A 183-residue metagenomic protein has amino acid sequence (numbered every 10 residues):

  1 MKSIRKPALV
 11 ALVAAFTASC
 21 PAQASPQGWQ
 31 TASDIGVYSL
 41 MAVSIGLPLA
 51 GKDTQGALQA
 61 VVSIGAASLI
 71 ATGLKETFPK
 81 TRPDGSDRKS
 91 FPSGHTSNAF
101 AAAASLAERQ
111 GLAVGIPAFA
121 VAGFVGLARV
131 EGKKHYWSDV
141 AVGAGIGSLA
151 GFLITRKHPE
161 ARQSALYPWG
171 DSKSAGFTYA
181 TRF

Functional and structural regions predicted by a protein language model:
M1-S39, T54-Q55, A71-F183: Replace "edges of transmembrane helices
L40-L47: Hydrophobic core of alpha-helical transmembrane segments in multi-pass integral membrane proteins
L47-A66: Interfacial segments of alpha-helical transmembrane regions
